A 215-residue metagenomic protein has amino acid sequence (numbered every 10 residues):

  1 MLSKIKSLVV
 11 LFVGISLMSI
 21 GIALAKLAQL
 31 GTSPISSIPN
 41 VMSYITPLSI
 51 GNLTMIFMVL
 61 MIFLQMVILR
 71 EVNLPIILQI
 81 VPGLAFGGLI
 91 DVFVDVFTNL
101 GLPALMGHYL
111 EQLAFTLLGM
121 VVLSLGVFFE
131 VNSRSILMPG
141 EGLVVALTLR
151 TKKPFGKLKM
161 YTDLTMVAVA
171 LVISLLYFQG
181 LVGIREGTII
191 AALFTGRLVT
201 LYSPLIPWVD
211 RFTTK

Functional and structural regions predicted by a protein language model:
M1-K215: Core subunits and conserved enzymes of cellular information-processing and envelope-translocation systems across
